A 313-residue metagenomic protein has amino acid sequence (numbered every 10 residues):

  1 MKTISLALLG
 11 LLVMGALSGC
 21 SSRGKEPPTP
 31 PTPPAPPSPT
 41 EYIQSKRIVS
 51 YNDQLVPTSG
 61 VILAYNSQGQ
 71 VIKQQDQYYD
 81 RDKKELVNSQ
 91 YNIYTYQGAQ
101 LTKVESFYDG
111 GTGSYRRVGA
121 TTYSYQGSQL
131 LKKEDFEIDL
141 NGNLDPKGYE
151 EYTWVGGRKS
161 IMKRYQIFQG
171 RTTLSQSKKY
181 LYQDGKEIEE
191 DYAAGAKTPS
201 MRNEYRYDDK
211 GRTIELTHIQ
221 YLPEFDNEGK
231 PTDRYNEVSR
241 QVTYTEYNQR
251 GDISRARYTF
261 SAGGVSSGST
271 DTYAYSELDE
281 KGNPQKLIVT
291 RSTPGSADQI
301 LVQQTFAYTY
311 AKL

Functional and structural regions predicted by a protein language model:
M1-S5: Positively charged n-region of N-terminal signal peptides that target proteins for export
L6-M14: Sec-dependent N-terminal signal peptides
A16-G19: C-terminal motif of bacterial Sec signal peptides marking the signal peptidase cleavage site
G24-L313: Buried hydrophobic residues that stabilize the cores of well-folded domains
